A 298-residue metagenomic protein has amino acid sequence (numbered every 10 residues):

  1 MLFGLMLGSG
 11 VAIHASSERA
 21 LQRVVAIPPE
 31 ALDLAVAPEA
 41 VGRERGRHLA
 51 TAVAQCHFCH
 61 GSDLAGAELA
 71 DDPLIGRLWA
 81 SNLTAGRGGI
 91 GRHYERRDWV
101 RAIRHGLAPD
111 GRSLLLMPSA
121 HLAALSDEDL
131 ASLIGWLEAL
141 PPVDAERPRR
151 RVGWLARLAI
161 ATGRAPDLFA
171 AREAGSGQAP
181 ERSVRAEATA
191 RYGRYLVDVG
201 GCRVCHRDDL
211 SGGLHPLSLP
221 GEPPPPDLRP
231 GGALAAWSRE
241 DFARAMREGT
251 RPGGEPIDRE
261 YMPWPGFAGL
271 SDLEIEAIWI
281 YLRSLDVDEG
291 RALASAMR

Functional and structural regions predicted by a protein language model:
M1-V25: N-terminal type II signal-anchor transmembrane helix that functions as the membrane-insertion/stop-transfer segment
L5-H14, E95-A108, H121-R147, E240-R251 (+1 more regions): C-terminal capping alpha-helices of c-type cytochrome domains
V24-A52, G163-D198, A236: Electrostatic cytochrome c docking/interface patches
P29, S62-R96, V100, S113-S126 (+4 more regions): Gly/Gly-Pro-rich "capping" loops immediately C-terminal to redox-active cysteine motifs in periplasmic/lumenal
R43, V53, G111, L116 (+7 more regions): Interaction-mediating elements
G46, V53-S62, L133, G193 (+4 more regions): The canonical Cys-X-X-Cys-His
A65-G66, P109-R112, A139-P148, V184-A190 (+4 more regions): Inter-heme linker and motif-flanking segments adjacent to c-type heme-binding CXXCH motifs in c-type cytochromes
R101-D110, A165-S183, A245-M246, T250-P252: Short, solvent-exposed interaction modules
